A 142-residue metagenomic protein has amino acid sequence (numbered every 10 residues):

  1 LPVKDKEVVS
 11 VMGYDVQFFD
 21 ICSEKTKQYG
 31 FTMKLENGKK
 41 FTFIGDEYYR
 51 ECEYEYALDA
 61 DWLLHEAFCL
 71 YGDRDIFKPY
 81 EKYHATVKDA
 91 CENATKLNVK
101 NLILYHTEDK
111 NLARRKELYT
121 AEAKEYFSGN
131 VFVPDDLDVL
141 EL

Functional and structural regions predicted by a protein language model:
P2-E55, D136-L142: Core dinuclear metal-dependent hydrolase active-site scaffold
Y48-L137: Cap/insert and terminal regions of metallo-dependent hydrolase folds
